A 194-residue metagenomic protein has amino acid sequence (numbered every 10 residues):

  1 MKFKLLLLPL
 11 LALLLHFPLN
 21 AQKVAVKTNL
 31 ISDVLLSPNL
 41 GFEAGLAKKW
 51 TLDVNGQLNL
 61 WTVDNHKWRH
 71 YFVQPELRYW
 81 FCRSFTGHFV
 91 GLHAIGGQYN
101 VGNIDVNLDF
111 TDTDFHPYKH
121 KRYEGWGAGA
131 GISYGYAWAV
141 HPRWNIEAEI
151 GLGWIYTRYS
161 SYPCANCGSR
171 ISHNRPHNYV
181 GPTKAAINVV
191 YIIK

Functional and structural regions predicted by a protein language model:
Q22, V34-L36, R69-V73, T86 (+2 more regions): Residues that define the transmembrane beta-barrel architecture of outer-membrane proteins
V24, K49-L52, F85, P142-I146: Repeated loop/turn-to-beta-strand initiation elements of outer-membrane beta-barrel proteins
V26-L40, L58-R69, S84: Solvent-exposed loop/turn segments connecting transmembrane beta-strands in outer-membrane beta-barrel proteins
V26-T28, F42, V54-G56, P75-L77 (+4 more regions): Membrane-embedded beta-strand positions of outer-membrane beta-barrel proteins
L30-V34, G56-T62, Y79, A94-N100 (+2 more regions): Transmembrane beta-strands of outer-membrane beta-barrel pores
L46-K48, R78-R83, G135-V140, Y191-K194: Outer-membrane beta-barrel proteins
L58-H66, N100-W126, R158-N178: Flexible, solvent-exposed loop segments that connect beta-strands
Y179-K194: Outer-membrane beta-barrel "beta-signal"
